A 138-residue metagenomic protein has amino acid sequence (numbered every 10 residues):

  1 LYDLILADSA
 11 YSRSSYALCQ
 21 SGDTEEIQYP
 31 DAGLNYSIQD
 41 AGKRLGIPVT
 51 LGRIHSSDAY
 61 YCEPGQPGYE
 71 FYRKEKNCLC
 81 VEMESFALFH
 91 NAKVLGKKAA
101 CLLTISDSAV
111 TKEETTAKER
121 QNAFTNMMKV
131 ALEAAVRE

Functional and structural regions predicted by a protein language model:
L1-E138: Glycine-rich phosphate- or other oxyanion-binding loops that anchor nucleotides, phosphorylated ligands
